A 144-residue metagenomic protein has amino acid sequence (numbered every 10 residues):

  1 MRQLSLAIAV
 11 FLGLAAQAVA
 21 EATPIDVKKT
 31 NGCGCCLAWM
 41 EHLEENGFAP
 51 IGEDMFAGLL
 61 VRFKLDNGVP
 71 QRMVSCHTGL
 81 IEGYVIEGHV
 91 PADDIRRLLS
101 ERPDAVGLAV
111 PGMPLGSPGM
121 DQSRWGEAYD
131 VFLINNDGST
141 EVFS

Functional and structural regions predicted by a protein language model:
S5-A15: Bacterial N-terminal signal peptides
A20-N46: Local sequence-structure signature of Cys/Sec-based thiol-disulfide redox active-site neighborhoods
D26-T30, A49, I81-I86: Second-shell loop/turn segments in exported
G52-D54: A structural preference for short, hydrophobic beta-strand core positions in alpha/beta folds
F56-D66: Structural microenvironment flanking redox-active thiols in thiol-disulfide oxidoreductases
K64-S144: Thiol/selenol-based redox catalytic cores and closely related redox-interacting motifs
